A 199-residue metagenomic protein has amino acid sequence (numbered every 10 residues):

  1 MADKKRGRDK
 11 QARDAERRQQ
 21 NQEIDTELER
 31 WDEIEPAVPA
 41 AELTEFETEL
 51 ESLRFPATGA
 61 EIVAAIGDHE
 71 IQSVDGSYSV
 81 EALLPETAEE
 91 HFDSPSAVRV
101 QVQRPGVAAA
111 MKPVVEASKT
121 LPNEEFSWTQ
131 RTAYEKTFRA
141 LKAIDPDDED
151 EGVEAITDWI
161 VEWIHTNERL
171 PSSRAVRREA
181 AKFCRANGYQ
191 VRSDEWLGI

Functional and structural regions predicted by a protein language model:
M1-E49, L53, G59-E61, V74 (+1 more regions): Haloarchaeal acidic low-complexity proteome signature biased toward cell-envelope/secretome components but also
F55-P56, F92: Intrinsically disordered, tyrosine-centered linear signaling motifs in cytosolic regions
A65-V107: Acidic (E/D-rich), amphipathic helical modules within compact regulatory domains
